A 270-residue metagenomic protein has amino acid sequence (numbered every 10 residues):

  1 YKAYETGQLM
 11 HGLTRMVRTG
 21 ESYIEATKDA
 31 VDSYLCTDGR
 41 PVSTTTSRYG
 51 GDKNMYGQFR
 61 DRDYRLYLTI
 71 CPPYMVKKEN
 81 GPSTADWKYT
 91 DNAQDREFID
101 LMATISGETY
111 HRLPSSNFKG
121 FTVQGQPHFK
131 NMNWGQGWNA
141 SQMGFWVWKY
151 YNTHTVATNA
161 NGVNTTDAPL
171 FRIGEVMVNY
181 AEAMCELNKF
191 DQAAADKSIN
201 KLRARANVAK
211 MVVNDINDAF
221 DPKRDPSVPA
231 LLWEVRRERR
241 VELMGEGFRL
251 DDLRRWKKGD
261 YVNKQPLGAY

Functional and structural regions predicted by a protein language model:
Y1-Y270: Acidic/polar-rich alpha-helix caps and helix-coil junctions
